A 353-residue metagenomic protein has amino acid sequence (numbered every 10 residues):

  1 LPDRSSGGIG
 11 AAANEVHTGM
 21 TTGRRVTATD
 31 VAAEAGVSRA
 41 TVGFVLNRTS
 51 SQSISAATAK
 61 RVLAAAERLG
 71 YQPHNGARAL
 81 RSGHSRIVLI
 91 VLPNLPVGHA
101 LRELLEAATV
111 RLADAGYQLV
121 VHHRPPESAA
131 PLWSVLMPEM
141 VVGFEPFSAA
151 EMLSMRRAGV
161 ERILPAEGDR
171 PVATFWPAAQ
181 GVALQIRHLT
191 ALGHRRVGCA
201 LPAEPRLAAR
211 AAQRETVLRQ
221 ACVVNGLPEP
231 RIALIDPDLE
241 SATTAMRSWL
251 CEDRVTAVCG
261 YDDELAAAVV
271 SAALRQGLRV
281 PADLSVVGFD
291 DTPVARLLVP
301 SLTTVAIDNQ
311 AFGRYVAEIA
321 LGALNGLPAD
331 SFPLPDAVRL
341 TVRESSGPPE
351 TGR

Functional and structural regions predicted by a protein language model:
L1-A11, H17-G23, G83, I87-R187 (+3 more regions): Alpha-helical recognition/docking segments in bacterial nutrient-uptake and carbohydrate-utilization systems
L1-G83: N-terminal helix-turn-helix DNA-binding module of bacterial transcription factors
S5, T243, R247-R353: Flexible loop/turn connectors
T41-F44, L80-L95, R196-E204: Short beta-strand segments enriched in small/hydrophobic residues
R61, H99-D114, L184, A209-P228 (+3 more regions): Short, solvent-exposed amphipathic alpha-helices that sit in or adjacent to ligand/effector-binding or catalytic
M137-E145, G198-L201, I232-A233, D253-L265 (+1 more regions): Periplasmic-binding protein-like
V172-A200, L239-R247, A306-G326: Hydrophobic alpha-helical segments within soluble ligand-binding/sensing domains
Q185-N225, I232, F332-S345: An alpha-beta-alpha
